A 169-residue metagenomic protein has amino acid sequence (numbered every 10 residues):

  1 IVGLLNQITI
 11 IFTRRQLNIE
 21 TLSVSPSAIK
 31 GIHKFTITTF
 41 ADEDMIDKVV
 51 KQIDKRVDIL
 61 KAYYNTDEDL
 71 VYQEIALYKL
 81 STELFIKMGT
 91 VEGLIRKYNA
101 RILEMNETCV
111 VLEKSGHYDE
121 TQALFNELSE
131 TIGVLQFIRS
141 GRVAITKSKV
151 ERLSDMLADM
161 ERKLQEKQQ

Functional and structural regions predicted by a protein language model:
I1-H33, F40-I75, K79-Q169: Long, contiguous binding/interaction regions
